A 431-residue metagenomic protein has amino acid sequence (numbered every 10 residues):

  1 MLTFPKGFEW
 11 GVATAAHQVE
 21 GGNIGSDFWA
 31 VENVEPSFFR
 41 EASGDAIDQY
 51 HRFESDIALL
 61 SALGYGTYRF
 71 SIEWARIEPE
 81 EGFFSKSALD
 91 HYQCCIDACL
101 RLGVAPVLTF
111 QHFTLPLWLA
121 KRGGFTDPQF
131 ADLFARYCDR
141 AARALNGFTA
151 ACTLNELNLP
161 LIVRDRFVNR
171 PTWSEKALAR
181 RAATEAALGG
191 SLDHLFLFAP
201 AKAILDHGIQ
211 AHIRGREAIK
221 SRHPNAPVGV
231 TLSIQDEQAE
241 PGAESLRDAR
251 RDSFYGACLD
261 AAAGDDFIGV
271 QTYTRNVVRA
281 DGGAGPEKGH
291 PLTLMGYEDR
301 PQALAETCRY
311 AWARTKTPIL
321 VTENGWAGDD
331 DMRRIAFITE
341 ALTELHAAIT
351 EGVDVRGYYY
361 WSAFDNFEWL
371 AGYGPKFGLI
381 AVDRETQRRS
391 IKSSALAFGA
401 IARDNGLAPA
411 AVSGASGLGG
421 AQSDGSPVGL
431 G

Functional and structural regions predicted by a protein language model:
M1-I57, S61-G66, A75-G431: Non-catalytic scaffold segments within catalytic domains of secreted glycoside hydrolases
